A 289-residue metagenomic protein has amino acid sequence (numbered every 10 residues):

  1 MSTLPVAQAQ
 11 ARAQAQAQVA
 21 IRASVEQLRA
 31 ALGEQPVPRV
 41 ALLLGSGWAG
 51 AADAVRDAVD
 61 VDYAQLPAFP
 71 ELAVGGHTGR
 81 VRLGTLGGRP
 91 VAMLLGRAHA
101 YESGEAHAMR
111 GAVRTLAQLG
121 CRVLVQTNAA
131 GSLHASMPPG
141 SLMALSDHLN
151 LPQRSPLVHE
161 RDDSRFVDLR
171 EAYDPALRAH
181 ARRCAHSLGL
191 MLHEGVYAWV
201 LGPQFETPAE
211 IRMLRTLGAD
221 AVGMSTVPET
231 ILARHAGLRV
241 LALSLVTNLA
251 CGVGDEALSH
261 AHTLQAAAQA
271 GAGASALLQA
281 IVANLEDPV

Functional and structural regions predicted by a protein language model:
S2-A9, A13-L169: Metabolite-binding pocket within alpha/beta catalytic cores that recognizes anionic/polar moieties
Q27, A31, A176, H180-L190 (+1 more regions): Generic non-transmembrane alpha-helical segments
A117-G120, R215, R234: Non-catalytic positions within long, well-ordered alpha-helices that form the structural scaffold/packing of enzyme
R122-V123, D220, R239: Short acidic/polar active-site loop segments enriched in Thr and Asp
R183-D220, L285: Active-site/ligand-binding-proximal alpha/beta "capping" segment
M224-H262: Zn-dependent metallopeptidase/amidohydrolase metal-coordination segment
C251-V289: His/Asp/Glu-rich mid-to-C-terminal helical/loop segments that flank catalytic regions of hydrolases
